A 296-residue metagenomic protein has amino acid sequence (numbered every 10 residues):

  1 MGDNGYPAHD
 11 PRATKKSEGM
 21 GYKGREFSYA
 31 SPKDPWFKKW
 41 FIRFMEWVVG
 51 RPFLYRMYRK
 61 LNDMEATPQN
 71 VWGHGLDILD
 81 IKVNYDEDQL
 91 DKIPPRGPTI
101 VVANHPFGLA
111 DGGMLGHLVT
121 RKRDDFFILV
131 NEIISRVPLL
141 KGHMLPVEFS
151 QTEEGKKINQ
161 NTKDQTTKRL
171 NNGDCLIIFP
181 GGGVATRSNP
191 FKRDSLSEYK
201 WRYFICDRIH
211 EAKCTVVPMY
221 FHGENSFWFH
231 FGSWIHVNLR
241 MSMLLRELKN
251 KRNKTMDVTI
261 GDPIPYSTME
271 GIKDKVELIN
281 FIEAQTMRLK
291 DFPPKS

Functional and structural regions predicted by a protein language model:
G2-D3, H9, Y22, Q160-S296: Non-catalytic C-terminal accessory region of glycerolipid acyltransferases and related lyso-lipid remodeling enzymes
G2-V102, G112-M114, R121-R123: Membrane-anchoring hydrophobic helices of lipid-metabolizing enzymes
K38-R56, N62-D63, D77, V137 (+2 more regions): Alpha-helical membrane-targeting segments
L76-I81, H105, T152-K157, D194-L196: Short, flexible loop segments at the rims of nucleotide/cofactor-binding pockets, characterized by
L79, V83, Q89-L90, P106 (+1 more regions): A glycine-rich, hydrophobic loop/mini-helix early in the fold
I100-V102, P146, I177-F179: Structural motif
H105-L109, V184-A185: Gly/Ser/Thr-rich loops at beta-strand to alpha-helix junctions that form or flank small-molecule/cofactor-binding
T120, D125-N159, K163-T166, L170: Conserved nucleotide-cofactor-binding alpha/beta core module
